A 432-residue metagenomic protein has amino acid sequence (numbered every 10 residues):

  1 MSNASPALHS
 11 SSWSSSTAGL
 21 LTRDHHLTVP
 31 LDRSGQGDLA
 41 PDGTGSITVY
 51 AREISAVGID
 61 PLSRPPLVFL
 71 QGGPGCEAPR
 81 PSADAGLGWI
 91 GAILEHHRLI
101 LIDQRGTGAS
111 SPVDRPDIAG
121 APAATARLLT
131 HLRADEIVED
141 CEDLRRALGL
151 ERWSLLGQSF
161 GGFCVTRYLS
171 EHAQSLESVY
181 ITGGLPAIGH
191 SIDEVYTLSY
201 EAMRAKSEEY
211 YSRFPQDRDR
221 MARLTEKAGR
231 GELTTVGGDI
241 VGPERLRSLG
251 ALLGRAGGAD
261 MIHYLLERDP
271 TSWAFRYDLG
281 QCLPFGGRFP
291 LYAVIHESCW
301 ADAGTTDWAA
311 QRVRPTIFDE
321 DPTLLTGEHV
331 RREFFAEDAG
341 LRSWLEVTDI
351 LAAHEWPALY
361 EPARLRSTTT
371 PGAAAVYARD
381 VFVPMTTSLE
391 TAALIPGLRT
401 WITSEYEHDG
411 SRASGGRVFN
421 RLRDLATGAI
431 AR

Functional and structural regions predicted by a protein language model:
M1-N3: Juxtamembrane "anchor/assembly" segments of surface/extracellular structural proteins
S5-G237, L359, A363-R364, T370 (+2 more regions): Gly/Pro-rich cap/lid or specificity-loop segments adjacent to the active site
V29, V376-Y377: Short glycine-centered, acidic/aromatic-flanked micro-motifs in structured strand/loop junctions that mark active-site
L176, I395-L398: Core-facing hydrophobic residues within beta-strands of well-ordered domains
G231-P357: Alpha/beta-hydrolase fold active-site neighborhood
G258-M261, V381-T387: Conserved alpha/beta-hydrolase "acid-adjacent" motif
L265-E267, P384-A393: Short alpha-helix in the alpha/beta-hydrolase fold that links the catalytic acid
T368, A373-V376: Short beta-strand/loop motif that positions the catalytic acidic residue of the alpha/beta-hydrolase fold
